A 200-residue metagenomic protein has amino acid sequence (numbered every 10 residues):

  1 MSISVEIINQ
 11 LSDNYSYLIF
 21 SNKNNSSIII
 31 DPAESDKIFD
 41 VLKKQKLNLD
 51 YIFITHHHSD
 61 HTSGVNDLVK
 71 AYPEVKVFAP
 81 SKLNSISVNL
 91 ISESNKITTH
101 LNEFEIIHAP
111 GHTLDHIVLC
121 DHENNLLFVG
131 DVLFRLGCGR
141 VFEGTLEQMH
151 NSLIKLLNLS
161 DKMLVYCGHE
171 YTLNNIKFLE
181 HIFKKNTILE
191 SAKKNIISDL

Functional and structural regions predicted by a protein language model:
M1-Q45, L119-G130: Conserved beta-strand hairpin/beta-sheet module of binuclear metal-dependent hydrolase folds, prominently
E6, Y17, N95-I97, I117 (+1 more regions): Residue-level detector of beta-strand structural context in well-folded domains
S12, S27, E34-H108: Active-site HxH/HxHxD metal-binding segment of metal-dependent hydrolases
I19, D31, H56, L68 (+4 more regions): Divalent metal-coordination and catalytic microenvironments
N24, E34, S59, G111 (+2 more regions): Short, glycine/acidic-enriched loop or turn micro-motifs at the edges of active sites
I30, V77-A79, F128-V129, C167: Hydrophobic residues in well-ordered beta-strands that form the structural core
L114-L200: Metallo-beta-lactamase
